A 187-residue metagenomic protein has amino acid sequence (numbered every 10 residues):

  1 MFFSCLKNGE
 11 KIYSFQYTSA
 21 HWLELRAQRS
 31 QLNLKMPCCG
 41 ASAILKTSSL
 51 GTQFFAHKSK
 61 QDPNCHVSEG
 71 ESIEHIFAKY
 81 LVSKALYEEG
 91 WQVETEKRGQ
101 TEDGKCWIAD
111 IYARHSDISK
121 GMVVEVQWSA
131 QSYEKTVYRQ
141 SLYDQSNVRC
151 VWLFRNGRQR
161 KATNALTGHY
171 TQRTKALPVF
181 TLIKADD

Functional and structural regions predicted by a protein language model:
M1-F77, L81-A85, E89: Nuclease-adjacent, charged terminal/linker segments that flank catalytic cores
M1-Y13, A162-D187: Non-catalytic C-terminal interaction segments of nucleic acid-processing enzymes
L23-Q28, S42-K46, L81-V123, S129-Q131: Active-site metal-binding core of divalent-cation-utilizing nuclease and nuclease-like domains
S72, W128-S129: A generic secondary-structure micro-motif detector that highlights 1-2 residue hydrophobic/ambivalent hotspots embedded
K105-C106, K161-T163: Short Asp/Glu-rich motifs
R114-S116, Q140-R149, T167-T174: Short, surface-exposed basic-aromatic patches at helix termini and helix-loop junctions that form
V124, V151-L153, F180: Hydrophobic/aromatic beta-strand patches that form the interior of the parallel beta-sheet core in alpha/beta enzyme
S129-R160: Mg2+/Mn2+-dependent nuclease catalytic core
